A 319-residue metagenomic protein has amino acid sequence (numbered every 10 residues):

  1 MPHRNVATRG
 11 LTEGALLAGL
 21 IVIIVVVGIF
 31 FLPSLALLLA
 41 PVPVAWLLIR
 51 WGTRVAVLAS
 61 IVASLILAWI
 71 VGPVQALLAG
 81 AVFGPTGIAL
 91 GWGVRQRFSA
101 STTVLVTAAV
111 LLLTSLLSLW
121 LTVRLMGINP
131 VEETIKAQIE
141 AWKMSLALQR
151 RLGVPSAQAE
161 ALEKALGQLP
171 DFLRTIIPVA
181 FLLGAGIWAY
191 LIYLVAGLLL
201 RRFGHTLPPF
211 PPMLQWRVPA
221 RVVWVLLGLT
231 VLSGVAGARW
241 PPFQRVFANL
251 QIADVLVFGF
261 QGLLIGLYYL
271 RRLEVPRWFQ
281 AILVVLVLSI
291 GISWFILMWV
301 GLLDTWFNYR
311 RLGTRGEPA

Functional and structural regions predicted by a protein language model:
M1-A7, A15, P242-A319: Long, positively charged, glycine-interspersed low-complexity recognition regions
M1-V62, E274-V284: Hydrophobic transmembrane alpha-helices
T12-L17, A79-G127: Short helix-perturbing small/polar motifs within transmembrane alpha-helices
P33-W92, V300-F307: Alpha-helical membrane segments and adjacent membrane-interface helices in multi-pass membrane proteins
L58-I66, L105-L111, I252, F279-V287 (+1 more regions): Central hydrophobic cores of alpha-helical transmembrane segments in multi-pass integral membrane proteins
W120-L173: Membrane-interface interhelical loops and short interface/amphipathic helices in multi-pass inner-membrane
E163-Y190: Individual transmembrane alpha-helix segments
F203-I265: Small-residue-rich helix-loop
